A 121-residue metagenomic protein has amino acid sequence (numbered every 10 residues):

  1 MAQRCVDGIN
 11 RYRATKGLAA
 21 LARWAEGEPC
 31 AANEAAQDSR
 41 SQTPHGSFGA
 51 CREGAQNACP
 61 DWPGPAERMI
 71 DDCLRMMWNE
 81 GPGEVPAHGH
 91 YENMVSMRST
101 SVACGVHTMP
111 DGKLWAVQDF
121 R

Functional and structural regions predicted by a protein language model:
M1-G54, Y91, M97-V102: Short, well-ordered surface patches within globular domains
G49-R121: A well-ordered secondary-structure block
